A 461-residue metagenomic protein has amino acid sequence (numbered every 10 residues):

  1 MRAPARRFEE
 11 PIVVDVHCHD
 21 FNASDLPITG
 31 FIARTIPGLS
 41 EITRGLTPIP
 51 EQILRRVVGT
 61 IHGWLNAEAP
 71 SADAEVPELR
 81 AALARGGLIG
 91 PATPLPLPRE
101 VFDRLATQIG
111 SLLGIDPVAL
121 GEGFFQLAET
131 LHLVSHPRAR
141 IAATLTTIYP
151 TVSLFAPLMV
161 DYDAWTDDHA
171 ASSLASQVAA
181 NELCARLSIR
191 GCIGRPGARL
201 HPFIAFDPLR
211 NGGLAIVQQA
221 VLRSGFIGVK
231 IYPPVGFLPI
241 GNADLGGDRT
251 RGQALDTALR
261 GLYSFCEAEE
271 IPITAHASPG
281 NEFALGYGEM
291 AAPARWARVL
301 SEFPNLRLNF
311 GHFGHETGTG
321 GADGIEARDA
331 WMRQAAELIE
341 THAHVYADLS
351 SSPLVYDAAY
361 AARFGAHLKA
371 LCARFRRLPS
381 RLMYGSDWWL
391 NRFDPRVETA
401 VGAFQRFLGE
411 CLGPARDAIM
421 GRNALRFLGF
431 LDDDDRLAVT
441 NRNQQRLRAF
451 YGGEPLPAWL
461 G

Functional and structural regions predicted by a protein language model:
M1-I12, I28, R34-G121, F125-A128 (+6 more regions): Mid-to-C-terminal alpha-helical segments outside catalytic/metal-binding sites
E10-H19, V134-S135, T151, H201: Boundary/entry segment of secreted carbohydrate-active catalytic domains
V13-V16, A156-L158, F203-A205, K230 (+4 more regions): Active-site neighborhood of phospho(di)ester-bond hydrolases with catalytic His/Asp-centered motifs
H17-A23, H276, H312: Histidine-centered divalent metal-coordination motifs
F21-D25, T29, D163-D167, R210-G213 (+5 more regions): Short catalytic/ligand-binding loop motif for oxyanion handling, primarily in non-cytosolic enzymes, centered on
T29-I32, I36-L39, I227-G228, A243-M383 (+2 more regions): Catalytic pocket-lining loop regions of alpha/beta-barrel enzymes, especially the amidohydrolase/enolase/GH5 lineages
L95-T107, G114-A143, A170-G191, L214 (+5 more regions): Well-ordered, non-membrane alpha-helical segments in soluble/globular domains
T151-E289, S351: Active-site gating/metal-coordination segments in enzymes
